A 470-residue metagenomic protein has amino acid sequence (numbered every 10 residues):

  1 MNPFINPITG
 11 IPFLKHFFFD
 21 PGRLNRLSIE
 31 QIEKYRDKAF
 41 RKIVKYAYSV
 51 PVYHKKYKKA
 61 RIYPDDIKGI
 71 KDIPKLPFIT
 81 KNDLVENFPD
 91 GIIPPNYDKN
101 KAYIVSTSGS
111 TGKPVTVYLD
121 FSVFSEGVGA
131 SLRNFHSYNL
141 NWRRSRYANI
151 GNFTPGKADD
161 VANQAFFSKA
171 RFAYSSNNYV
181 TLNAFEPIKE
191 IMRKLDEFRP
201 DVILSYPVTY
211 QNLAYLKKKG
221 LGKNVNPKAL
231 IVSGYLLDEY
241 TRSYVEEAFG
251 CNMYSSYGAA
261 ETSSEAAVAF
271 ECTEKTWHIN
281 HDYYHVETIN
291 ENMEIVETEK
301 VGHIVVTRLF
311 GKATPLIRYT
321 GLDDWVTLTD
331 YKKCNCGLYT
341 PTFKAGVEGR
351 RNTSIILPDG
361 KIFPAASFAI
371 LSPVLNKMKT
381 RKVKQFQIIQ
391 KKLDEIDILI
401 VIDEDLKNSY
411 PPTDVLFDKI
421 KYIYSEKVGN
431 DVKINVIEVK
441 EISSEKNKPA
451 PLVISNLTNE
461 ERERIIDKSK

Functional and structural regions predicted by a protein language model:
M1-S106, K113-S145, F153, E197-V202 (+5 more regions): Nucleotide 5′-phosphate-binding alpha/beta core
S122-S125, A148-T209: AMP-binding/adenylate-forming
R146-A148, V305: Conserved beta-strand elements of the Class I
S175, N226, A248-N252: Short, structured coil segments at secondary-structure junctions
N183-E190, P200-R242, S255-E261: Adenylate-forming
I203, K312-A313, I317-V428: AMP-binding/adenylate-forming catalytic core of the ANL superfamily
L237-K332: Conserved AMP-binding/adenylate-forming
I289-N290, I356, S444: Hydrophobic alpha-helical segments, especially N-terminal targeting/anchoring helices
